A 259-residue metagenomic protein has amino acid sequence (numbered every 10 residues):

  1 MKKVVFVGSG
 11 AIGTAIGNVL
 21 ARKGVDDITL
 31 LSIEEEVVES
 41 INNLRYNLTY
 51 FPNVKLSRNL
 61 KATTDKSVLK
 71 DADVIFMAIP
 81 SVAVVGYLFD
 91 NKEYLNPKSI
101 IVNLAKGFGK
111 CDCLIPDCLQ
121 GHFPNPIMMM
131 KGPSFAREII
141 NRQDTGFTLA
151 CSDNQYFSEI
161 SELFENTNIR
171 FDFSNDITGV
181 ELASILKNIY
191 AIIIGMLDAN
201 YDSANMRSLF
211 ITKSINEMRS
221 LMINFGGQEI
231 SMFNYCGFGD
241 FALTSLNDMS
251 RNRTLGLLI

Functional and structural regions predicted by a protein language model:
M1-V54, K61-T64, D90: NAD(P)+-binding Rossmann beta1-loop-alpha1 motif at the extreme N-terminus of oxidoreductases
L56-R58, T64-D144, I160: Rossmann-like NAD(P)(H) cofactor-binding subdomain of soluble oxidoreductases
K70-D71, L186, F238: Alpha-helix C-terminal capping/helix-to-coil transition sites in glycosyltransferase folds
A83, Y94, G121-N125, D144-S231: Internal alpha-helical scaffold of NAD(P)-dependent oxidoreductase catalytic cores
F135-A136, D198, F241-T244, D248: Glycine-rich phosphate/pyrophosphate-binding beta-alpha loops
D248-I259: Divalent-cation-assisted or electrostatically stabilized phosphate/pyrophosphate-binding catalytic cores
